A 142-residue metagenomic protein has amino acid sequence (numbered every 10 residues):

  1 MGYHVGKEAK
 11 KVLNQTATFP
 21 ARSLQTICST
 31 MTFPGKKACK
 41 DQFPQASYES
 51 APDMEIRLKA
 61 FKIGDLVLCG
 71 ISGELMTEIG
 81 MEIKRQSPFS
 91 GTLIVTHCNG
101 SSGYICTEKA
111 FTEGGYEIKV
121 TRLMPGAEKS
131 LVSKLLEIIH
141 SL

Functional and structural regions predicted by a protein language model:
M1-L142: Non-catalytic substrate/cofactor recognition surfaces at enzyme active-site rims
